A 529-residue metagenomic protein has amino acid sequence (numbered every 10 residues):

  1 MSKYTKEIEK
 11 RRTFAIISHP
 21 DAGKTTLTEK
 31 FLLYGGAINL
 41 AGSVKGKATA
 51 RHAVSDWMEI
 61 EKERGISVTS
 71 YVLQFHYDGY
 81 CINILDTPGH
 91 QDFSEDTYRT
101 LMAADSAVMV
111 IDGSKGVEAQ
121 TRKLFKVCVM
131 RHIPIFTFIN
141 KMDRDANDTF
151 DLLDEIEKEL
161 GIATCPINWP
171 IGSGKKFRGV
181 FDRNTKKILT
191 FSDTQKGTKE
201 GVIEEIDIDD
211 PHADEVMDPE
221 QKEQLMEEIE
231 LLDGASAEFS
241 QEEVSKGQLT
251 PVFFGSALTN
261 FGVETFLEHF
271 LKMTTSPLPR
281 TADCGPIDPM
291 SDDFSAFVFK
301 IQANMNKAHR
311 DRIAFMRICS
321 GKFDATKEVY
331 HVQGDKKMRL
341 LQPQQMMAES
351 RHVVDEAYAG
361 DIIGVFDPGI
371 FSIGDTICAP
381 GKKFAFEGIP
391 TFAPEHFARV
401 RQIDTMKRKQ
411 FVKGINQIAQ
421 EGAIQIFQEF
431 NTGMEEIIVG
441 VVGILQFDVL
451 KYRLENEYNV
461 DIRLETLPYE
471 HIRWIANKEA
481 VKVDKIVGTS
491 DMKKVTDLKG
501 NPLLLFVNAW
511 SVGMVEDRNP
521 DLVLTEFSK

Functional and structural regions predicted by a protein language model:
M1-K529: Structural and coupling elements of P-loop NTPases
